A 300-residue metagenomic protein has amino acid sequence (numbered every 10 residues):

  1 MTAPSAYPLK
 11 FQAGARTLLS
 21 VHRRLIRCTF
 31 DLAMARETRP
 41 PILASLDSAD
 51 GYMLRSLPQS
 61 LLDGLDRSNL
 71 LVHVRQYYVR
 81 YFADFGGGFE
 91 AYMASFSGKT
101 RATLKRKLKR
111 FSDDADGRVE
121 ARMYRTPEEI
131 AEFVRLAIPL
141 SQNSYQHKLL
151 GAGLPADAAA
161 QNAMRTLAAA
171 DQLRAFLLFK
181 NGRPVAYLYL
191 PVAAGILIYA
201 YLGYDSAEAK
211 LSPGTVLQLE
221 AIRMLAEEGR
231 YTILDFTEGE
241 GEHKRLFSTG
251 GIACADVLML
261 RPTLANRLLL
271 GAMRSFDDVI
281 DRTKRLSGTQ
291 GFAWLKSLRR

Functional and structural regions predicted by a protein language model:
M1-R23, L57-K210: A conserved beta-strand-loop-helix scaffold within acyl/acetyltransferase catalytic domains
T2-R16, V21, N69-E90, T232-S287 (+1 more regions): Active-site/acyl-donor-binding loops of N-acyltransferases
F30-E37, L54-S60: Structural motif
T38-I42, K210-R223: Conserved acetyl-CoA-binding loop-helix of GNAT-fold acetyltransferases
D47, R165-T166, E220-E227: Short glycine/serine- and small hydrophobic-enriched flexible loop segments
S48-L57, L225-T237: Conserved GNAT acetyl-CoA-binding A-motif
G182, G214, Q218-A221, L234 (+1 more regions): Hydrophobic, well-ordered secondary-structure elements that form the walls of internal hydrophobic environments
